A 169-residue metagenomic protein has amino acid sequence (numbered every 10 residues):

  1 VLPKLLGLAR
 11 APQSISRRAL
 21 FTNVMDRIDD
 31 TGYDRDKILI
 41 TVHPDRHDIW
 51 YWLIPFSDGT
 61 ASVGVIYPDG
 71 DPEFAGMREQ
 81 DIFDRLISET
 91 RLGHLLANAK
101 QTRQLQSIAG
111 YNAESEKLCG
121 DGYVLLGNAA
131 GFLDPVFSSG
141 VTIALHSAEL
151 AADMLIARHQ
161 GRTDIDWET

Functional and structural regions predicted by a protein language model:
V1-L96: Predominantly flavin-linked oxidoreductase catalytic cores and closely associated redox partners
I38, E168-T169: Short alpha-helical "patches" and their helix-cap loops
D71-I156, Q160-E168: FAD/FMN-dependent oxidoreductases across multiple families
